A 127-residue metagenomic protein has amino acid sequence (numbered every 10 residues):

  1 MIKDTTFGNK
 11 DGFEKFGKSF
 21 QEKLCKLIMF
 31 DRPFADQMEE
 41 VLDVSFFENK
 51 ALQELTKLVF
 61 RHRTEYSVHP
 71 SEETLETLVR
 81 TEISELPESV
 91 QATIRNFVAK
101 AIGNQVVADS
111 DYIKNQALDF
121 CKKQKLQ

Functional and structural regions predicted by a protein language model:
M1-F120: Noncatalytic partner-interaction/assembly domains of nucleic-acid and motor enzyme complexes, especially the accessory
